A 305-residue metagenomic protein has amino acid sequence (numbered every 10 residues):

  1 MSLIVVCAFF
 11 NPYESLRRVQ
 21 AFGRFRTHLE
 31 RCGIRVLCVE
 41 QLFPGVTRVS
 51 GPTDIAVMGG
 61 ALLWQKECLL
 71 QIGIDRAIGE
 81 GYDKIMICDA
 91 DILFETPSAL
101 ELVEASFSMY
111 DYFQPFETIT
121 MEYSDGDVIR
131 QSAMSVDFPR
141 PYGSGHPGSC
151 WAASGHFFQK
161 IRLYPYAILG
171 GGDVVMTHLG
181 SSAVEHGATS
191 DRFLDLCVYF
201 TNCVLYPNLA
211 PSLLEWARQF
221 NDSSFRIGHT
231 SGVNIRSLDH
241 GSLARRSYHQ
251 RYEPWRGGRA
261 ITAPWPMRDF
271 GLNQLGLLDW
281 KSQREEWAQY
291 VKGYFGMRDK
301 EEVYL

Functional and structural regions predicted by a protein language model:
S2-C7, L29, I34-C38: Hydrophobic targeting segments
C7-G23, V36, L42, A61-Q65: Active-site beta-to-alpha loop of glycosyltransferases that engages the nucleotide-sugar donor
N11-F25, I168-G170, V174-L305: C-terminal catalytic/acceptor-binding lobe
E14-L16, P44-V49, Y123: Short, charged/polar "capping" segments at the starts of alpha-helices and the immediately preceding loops
V39, F113-T118, S231, L238: Short glycine/serine/threonine-enriched helix-capping/active-site loop that flanks the nucleotide-sugar donor pocket
E40-Y82: Active-site-proximal specificity loops/subdomain of glycosyltransferases
Y82-E95: Short beta-strand-to-loop acidic/aromatic patch adjacent to the donor-nucleotide binding site
E95-S182, L194-V204: Conserved catalytic core of nucleotide-sugar-dependent glycosyltransferases
